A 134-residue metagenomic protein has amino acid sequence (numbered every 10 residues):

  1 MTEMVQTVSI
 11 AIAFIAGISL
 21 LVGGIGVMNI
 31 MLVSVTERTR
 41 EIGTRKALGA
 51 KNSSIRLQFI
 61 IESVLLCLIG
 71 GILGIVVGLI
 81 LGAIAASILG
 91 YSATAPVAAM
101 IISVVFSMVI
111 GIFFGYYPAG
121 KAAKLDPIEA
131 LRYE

Functional and structural regions predicted by a protein language model:
M1-I12: Mechanotransmission and gating elements of multispan inner-membrane complexes involved in transport and envelope
I10-M28, L32-S34, T39-A86, G90 (+3 more regions): Transmembrane alpha-helical interface segments in multi-pass membrane proteins
A119-E134: Short cytosolic juxtamembrane segments of multi-pass membrane proteins
